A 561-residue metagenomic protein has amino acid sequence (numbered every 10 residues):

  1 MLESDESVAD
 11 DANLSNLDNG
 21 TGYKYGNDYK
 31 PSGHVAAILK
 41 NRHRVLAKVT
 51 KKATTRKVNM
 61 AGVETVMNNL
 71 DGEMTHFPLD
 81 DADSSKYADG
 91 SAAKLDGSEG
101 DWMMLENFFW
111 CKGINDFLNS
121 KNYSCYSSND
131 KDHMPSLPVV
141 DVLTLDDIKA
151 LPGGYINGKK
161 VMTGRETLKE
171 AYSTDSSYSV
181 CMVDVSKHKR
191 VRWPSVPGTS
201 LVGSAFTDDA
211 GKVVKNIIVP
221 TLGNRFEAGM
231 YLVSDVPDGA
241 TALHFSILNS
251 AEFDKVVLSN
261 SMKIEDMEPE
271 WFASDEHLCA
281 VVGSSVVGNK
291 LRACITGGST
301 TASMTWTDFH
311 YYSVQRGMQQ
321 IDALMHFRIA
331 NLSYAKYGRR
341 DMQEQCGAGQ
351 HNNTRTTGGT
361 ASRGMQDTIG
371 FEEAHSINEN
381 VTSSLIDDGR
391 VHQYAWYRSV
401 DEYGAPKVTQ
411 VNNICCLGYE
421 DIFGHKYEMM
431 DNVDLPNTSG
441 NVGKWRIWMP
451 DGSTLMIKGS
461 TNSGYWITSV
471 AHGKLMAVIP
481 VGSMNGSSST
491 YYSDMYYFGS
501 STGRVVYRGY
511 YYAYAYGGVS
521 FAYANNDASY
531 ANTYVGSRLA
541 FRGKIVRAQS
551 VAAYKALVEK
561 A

Functional and structural regions predicted by a protein language model:
M1-L17, K212-L222, E227, H244-M267: Short, low-complexity N-terminal tether/leader segments at secretion or assembly junctions of large, surface-exposed
S4-L105, C111-D116, M318, K560-A561: GGW-centered surface loops in extracellular recognition modules
D5-V8, F109-C111, G283-V286, V433-D434 (+1 more regions): Acidic glycine-/aspartate-rich tracts in secreted/extracellular proteins
A93-D101, D132-V139, E265-I422: Short aromatic-cysteine micro-motif
L143-S173, V183-V185, F226-P269: Extracellular polysaccharide-targeting segments
D175, V180-R192, A528-T533: Extracellular/lumenal carbohydrate-interaction signature centered on repeated Trp-anchored short motifs
P194-V233: Extracellular ligand-binding interfaces
E265, F327, A348-D387, V391 (+4 more regions): C-terminal, surface-exposed recognition/capping segments
